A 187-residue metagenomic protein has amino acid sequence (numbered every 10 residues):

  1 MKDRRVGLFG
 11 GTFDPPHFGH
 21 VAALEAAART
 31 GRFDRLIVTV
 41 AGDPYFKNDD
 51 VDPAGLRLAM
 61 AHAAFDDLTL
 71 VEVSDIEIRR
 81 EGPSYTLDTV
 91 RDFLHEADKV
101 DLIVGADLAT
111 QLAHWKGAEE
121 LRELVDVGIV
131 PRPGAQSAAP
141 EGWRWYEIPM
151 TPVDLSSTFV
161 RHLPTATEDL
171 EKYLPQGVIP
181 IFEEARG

Functional and structural regions predicted by a protein language model:
M1-G187: Nucleotidyltransferase catalytic core that binds NTPs
